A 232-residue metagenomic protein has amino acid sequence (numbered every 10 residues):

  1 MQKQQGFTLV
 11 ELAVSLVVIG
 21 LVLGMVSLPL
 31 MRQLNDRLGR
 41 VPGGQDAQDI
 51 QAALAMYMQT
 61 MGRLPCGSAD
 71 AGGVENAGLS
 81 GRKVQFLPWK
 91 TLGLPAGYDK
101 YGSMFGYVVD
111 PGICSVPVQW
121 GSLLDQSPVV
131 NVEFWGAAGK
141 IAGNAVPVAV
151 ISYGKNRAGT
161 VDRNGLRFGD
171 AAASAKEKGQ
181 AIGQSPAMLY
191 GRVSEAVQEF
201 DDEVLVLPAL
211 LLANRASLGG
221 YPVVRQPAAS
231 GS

Functional and structural regions predicted by a protein language model:
M1-L30: N-terminal single-pass transmembrane signal-anchor helix
R32-L34, M58-Q59: Low-complexity Ser/Thr/Gly/Asn-rich repetitive segments
N35-A47: Membrane-proximal amphipathic alpha-helices that sit immediately adjacent to an N-terminal transmembrane/signal-anchor
R37-R40, S103, I113-S232: Short, surface-exposed interaction loops/tails
P42-Q45, L54-L94, C114-W120, A228-S232: Short, glycine/small-hydrophobic-rich surface segments
C66, S103-G106: A sequence-level detector of short linear motifs
V109: Short, surface-exposed polybasic-aromatic patches that bind anionic ligands, especially phosphate groups
